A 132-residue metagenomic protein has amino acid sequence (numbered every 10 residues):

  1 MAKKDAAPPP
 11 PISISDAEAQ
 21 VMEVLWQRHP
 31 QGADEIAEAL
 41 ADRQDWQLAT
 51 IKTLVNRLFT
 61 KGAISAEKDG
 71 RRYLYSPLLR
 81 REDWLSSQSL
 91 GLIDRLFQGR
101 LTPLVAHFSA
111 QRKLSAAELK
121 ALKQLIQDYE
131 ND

Functional and structural regions predicted by a protein language model:
S13-A17, D69-Q88: Short, cationic-aromatic polyanion-contact patches
I14, W26-G32: Short capping segments at the starts of secondary-structure elements
A19-L25, V105: Hydrophobic residues on short alpha-helical segments
Q31-A39: Short acidic, hydrophobic short linear motifs in intrinsically disordered regions
E38-W46: Short helix-coil junctions and helix-kink-helix linkers
K52-N56: Short, hydrophobic-biased segments on the C-terminal half of alpha helices that form "recognition helices"
G62: Glycine-centered, phosphate/nucleic-acid-interacting loop/turn motifs that mediate DNA/RNA or nucleotide
S86-E130: Amphipathic alpha-helical dimerization/coiled-coil segments that flank or bridge DNA-binding/regulatory modules
